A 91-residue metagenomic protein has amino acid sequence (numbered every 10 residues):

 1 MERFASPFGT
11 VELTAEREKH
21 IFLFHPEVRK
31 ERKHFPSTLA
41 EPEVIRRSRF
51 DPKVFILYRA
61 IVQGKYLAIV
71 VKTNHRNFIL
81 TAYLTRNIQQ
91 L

Functional and structural regions predicted by a protein language model:
M1-L91: Ribonuclease/tRNase effector modules and their secretory precursors
